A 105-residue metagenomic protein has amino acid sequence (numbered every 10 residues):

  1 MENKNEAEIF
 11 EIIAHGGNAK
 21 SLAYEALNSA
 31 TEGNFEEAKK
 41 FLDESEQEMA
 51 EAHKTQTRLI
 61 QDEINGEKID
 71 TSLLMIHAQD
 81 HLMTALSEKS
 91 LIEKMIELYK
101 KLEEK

Functional and structural regions predicted by a protein language model:
M1-K105: Terminal alpha-helical segments
